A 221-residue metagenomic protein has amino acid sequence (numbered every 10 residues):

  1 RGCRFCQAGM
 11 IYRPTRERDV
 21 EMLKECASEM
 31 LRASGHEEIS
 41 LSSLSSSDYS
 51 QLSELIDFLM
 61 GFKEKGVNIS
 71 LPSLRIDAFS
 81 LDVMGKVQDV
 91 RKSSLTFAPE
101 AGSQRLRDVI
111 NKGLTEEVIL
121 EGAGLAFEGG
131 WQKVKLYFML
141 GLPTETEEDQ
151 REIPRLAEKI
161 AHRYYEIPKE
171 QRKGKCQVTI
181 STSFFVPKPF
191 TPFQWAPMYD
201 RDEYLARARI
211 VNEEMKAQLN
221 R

Functional and structural regions predicted by a protein language model:
R1-E21: Canonical Radical SAM [4Fe-4S] cluster-binding loop centered on the CxxxCxxC motif and its immediate flanking residues
R1-R4, L71, S93-S94, F184-V186: N-terminal pre-triad scaffold of radical SAM enzymes
A8-R13, Q104-N111, F138-G141, T191-Y199: Short beta-alpha connecting loops at secondary-structure transitions that line or flank enzyme active sites
G9, A98-G102, S183-F185: Generic beta-structure capping elements
Y12, D77, V186-K188: Short loop/turn segments at secondary-structure transitions that flank enzyme active sites
R16-V20, K112, E116, T146-Q150 (+1 more regions): Flexible, glycine- and charge-enriched loops at secondary-structure boundaries
E25-T179: Conserved SAM/AdoMet-binding glycine-rich loop
T182-R221: Radical SAM enzyme [4Fe-4S]-AdoMet core and its adjacent flexible, acidic and glycine-rich loops/tails across
